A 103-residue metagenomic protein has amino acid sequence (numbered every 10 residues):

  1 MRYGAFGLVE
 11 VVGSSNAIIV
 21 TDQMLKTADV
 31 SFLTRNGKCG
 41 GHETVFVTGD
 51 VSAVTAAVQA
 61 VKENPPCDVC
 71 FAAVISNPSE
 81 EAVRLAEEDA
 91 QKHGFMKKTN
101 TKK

Functional and structural regions predicted by a protein language model:
M1-V12: Short glycine-/aliphatic-rich beta-strand segments at the starts of folded cytosolic domains
S14-A28: Short amphipathic alpha-helix segments
A28-S31, K62-C70: A common structural junction motif
T34-G40: RNA-recognition motif
G41-F46, A72-A82: Metallocofactor- and cofactor-centric catalytic cores in central/energy metabolism, strongly enriched
T48-V54: Helix N-cap motif at beta-to-alpha junctions
E81-N100: Short, low-order "capping/linker" segments at domain edges
